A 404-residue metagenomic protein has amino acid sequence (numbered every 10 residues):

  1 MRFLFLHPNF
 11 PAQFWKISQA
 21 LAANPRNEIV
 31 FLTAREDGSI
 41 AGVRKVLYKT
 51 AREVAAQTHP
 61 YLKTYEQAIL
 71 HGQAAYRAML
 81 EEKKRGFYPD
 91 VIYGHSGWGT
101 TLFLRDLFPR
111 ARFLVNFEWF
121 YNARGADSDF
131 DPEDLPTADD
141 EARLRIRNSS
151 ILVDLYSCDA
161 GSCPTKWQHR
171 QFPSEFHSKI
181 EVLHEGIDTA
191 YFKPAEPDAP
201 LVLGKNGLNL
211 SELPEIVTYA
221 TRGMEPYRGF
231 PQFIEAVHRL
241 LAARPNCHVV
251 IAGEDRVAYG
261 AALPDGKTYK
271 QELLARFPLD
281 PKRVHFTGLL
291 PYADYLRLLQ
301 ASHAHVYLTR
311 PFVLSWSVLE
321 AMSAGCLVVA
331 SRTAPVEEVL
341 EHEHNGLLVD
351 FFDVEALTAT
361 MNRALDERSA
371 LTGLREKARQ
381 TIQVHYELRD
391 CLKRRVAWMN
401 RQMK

Functional and structural regions predicted by a protein language model:
M1-R44: N-terminal subdomain of nucleotide-sugar transferases
R52-L62, R110-S149, A190-L201, S211-E212 (+1 more regions): Acceptor-binding helix/loop patch of EC 2.4 sugar-transfer enzymes, predominantly nucleotide-sugar-dependent
D159, R297-V313, C326: Acidic donor-binding loop of glycosyltransferase active sites
S162, L203-R228, I234-R239, V249-V250: Conserved donor-binding/catalytic core segment of Leloir-type glycosyltransferases
W167, G186: Carbohydrate-associated surface elements
R256-V257, A262-L289, A293: Nucleotide-activated donor-binding/catalytic signature segment of Leloir-type glycosyltransferases, i.e., the conserved
H342-E343, L347-V354, R363-R368: Conserved acidic donor-binding segment of nucleotide-sugar-dependent glycosyltransferases
A356, R363, A370-H385, C391-A397: A short, well-ordered alpha-helix in the C-terminal region of glycosyltransferases
